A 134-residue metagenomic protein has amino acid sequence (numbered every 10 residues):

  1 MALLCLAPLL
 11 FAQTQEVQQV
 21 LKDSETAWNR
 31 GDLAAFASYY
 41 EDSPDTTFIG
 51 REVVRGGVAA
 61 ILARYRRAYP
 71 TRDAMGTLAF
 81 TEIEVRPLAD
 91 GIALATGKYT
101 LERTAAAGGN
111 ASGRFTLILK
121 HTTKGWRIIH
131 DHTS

Functional and structural regions predicted by a protein language model:
A2-Y39, A60, R127: Short, low-complexity N-terminal intrinsically disordered segments enriched in polar/charged residues
K22-T26, T47-V54, A105: Second-shell loop/turn segments in exported
L33-G91, T100: A solvent-exposed, acidic/Ser-Thr-rich amphipathic alpha-helical stretch
L78-T81, T96, G109-F115: Short, surface-exposed coil-to-beta transition loops
V85-A93, L119-G125: A short, structured loop/turn motif at beta-sheet edges
L101-A105, L119: Beta-strand elements of well-folded, non-transmembrane domains
N110-S134: Short beta-strand edge/turn micro-motifs at domain boundaries
